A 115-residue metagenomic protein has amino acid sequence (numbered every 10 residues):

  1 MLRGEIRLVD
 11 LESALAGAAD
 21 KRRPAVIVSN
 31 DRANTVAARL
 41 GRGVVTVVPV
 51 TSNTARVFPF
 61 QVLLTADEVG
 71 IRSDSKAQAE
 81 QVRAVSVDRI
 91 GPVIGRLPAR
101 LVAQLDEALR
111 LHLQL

Functional and structural regions predicted by a protein language model:
M1-L115: Conserved functional hotspots at enzyme active or ligand-binding sites that engage polyanionic ligands
